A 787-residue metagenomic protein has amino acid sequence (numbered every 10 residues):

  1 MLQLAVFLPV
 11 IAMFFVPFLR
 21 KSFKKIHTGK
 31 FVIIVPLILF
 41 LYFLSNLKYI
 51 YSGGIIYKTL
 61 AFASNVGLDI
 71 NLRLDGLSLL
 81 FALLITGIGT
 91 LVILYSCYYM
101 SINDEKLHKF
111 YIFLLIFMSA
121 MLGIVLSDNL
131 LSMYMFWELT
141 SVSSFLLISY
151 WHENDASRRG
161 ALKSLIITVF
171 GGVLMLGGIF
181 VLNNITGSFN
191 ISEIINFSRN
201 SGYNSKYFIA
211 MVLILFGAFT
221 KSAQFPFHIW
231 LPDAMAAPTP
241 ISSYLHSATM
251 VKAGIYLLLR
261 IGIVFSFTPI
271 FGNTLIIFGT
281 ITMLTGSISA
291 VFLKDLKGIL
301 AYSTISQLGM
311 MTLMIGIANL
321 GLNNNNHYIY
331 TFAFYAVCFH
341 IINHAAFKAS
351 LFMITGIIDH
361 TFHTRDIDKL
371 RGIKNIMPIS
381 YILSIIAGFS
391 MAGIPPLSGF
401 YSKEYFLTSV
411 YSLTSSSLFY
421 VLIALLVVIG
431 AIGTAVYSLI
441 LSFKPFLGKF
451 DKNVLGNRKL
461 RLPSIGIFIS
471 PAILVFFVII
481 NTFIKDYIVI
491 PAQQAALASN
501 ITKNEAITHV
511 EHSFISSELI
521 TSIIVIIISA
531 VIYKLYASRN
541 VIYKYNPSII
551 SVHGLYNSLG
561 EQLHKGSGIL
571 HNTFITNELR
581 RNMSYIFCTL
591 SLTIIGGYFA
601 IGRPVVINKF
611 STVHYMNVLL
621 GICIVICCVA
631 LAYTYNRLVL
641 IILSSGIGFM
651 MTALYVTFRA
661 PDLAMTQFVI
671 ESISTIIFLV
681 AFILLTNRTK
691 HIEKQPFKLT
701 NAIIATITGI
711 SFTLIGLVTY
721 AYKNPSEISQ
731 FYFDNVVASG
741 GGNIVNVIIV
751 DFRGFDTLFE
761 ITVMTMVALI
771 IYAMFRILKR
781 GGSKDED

Functional and structural regions predicted by a protein language model:
M1-I488, H512-N540, H564, R581-I601 (+6 more regions): ...captures the hydrophobic TM-helix bundle architecture rather than a specific catalytic motif, and can also fire on
N129, K294-D295, T634-R637, A660: Short loop-to-helix capping motifs
A253, H691-I692, D785-D787: Low-complexity, flexible helical/coil segments
Y487-I523, S529-Y633, L638-I642, G646 (+3 more regions): Aromatic-capped, Gly/Pro-kinked transmembrane alpha-helices
T657, A681: Conserved thiamine diphosphate
L684-F697: Cytosolic-side transmembrane helix boundary signature
